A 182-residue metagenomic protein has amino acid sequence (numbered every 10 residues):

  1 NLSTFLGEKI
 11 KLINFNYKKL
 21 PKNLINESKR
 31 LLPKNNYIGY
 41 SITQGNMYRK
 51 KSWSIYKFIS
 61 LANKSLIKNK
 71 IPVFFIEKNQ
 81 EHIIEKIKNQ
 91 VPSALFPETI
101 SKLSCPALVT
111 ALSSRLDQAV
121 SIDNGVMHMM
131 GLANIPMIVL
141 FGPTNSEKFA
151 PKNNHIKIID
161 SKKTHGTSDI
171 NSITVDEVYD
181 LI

Functional and structural regions predicted by a protein language model:
N1, E27, K57-S60, K86 (+2 more regions): Alpha-helical elements of Rossmann-like donor-binding domains used by nucleotide-donor carbohydrate transfer enzymes
N1-K50: Mid-sequence helix-capping/hinge segment at a functional interface
K19-K22, I100-L108, K163-S168: A short acidic, often aromatic-flanked loop/helix-cap motif at beta-alpha or helix-coil junctions that lines enzyme
M47-K51, G166-D169: A generic structural signal for short coil/turn motifs at secondary-structure boundaries
R49-S52, E85-I87, A150: Short, well-ordered secondary-structure micro-motifs
S52-I59, T110, S172-V175: Non-membrane alpha-helical structural segments and their capping/turn regions in soluble enzymes
K57-T144: Donor-binding and catalytic core of enzymes assembling or modifying cell-surface/extracellular glycoconjugates
T99, H128-I182: Nucleotide-sugar donor-binding patch of glycosyltransferase catalytic domains
